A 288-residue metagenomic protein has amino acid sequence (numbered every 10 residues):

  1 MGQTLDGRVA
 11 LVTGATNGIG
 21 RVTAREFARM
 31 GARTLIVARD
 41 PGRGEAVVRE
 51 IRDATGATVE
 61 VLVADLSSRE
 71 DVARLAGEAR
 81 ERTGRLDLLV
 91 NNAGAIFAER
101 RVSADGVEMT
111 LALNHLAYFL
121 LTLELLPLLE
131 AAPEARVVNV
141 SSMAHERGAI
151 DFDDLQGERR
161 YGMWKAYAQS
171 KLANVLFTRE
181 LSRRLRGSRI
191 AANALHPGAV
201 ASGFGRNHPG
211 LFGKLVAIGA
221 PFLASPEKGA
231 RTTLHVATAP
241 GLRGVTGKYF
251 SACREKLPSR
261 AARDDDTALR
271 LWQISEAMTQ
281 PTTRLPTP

Functional and structural regions predicted by a protein language model:
M1-G203, P281-P288: Rossmann-fold NAD(P)H-dependent dehydrogenase/reductase core
T13, R159, M163, L215-G219 (+1 more regions): A short, mixed-charge helix-start or loop-turn motif at secondary-structure junctions
E99, P258-A261: A generic structural signal for short coil/turn motifs at secondary-structure boundaries
L155, A201-A217: A glycine/serine/threonine-rich, flexible loop-to-helix segment that serves as the NAD(P) cofactor-binding "lid"
S170, A194, A217-K256, R263-L269 (+1 more regions): C-terminal helical subdomain
R186, P209, T238-G241: Hydrophobic alpha-helix feature that most strongly marks membrane-spanning transmembrane helices and their immediate
R206, A261-A262: Short glycine/threonine-rich loop-to-helix capping motif typified by GTGT followed within a few residues by an Asp-Pro
A262-P288: C-terminal amphipathic/interface module of NAD(P)-dependent oxidoreductases and related NAD-binding regulators
